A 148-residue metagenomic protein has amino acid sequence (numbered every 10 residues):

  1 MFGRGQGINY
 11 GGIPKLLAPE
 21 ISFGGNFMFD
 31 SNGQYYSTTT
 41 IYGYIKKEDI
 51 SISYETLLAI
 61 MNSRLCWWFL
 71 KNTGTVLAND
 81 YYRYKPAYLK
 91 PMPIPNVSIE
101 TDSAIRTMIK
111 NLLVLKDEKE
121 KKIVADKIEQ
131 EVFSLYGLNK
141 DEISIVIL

Functional and structural regions predicted by a protein language model:
M1-T101: Polybasic, glycine- and aromatic-enriched phosphate-binding surface used to engage nucleic acids
P95-L148: Non-catalytic DNA-recognition/assembly elements of restriction-modification systems
